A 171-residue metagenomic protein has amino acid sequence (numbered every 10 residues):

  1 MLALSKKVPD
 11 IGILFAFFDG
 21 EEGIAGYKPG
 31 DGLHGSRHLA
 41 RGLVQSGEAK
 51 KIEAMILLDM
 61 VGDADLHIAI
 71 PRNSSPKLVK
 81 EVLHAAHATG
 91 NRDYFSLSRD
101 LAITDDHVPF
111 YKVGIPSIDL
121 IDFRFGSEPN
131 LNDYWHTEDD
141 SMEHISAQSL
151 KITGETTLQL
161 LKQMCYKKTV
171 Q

Functional and structural regions predicted by a protein language model:
M1-K77, A102: Acidic/histidine-rich catalytic neighborhood of metal-dependent amide-processing enzymes
A54, D63-Q171: Active-site-adjacent substrate-binding region of metalloamidase/peptidase-like peptide-processing proteins
